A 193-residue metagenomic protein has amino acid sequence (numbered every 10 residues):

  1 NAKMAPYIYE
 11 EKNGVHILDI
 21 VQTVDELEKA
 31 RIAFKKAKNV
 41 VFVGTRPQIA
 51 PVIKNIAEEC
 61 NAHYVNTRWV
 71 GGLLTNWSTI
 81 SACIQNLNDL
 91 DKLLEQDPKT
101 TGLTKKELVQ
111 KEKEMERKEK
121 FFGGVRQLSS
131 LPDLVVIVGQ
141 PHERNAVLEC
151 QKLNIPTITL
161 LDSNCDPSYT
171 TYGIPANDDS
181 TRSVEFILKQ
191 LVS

Functional and structural regions predicted by a protein language model:
N1-L134, V138-L161, C165-N177, T181-S193: Ribosome large-subunit tunnel/peptidyl-transferase-proximal elements
